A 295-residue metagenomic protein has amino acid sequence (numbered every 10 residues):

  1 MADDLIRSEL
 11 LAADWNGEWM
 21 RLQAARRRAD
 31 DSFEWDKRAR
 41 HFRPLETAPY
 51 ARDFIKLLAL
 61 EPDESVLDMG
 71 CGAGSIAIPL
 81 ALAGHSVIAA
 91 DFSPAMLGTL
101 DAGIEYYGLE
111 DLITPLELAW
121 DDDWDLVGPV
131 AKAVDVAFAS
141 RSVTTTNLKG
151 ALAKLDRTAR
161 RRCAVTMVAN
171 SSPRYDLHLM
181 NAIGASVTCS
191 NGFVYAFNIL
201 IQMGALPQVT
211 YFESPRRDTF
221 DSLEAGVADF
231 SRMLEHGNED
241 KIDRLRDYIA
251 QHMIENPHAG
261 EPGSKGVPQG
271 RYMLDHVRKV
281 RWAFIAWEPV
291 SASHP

Functional and structural regions predicted by a protein language model:
A2-E61: Conserved class I S-adenosyl-L-methionine
G70-G74: Class I SAM-dependent methyltransferase "Motif I" SAM/SAH-binding loop
L80-D123: Class I SAM-dependent methyltransferase SAM/SAH-binding core
V143-D156: A short, conserved alpha-helix within the catalytic core of class I
R160-N170: Conserved beta-strand signature within the Rossmann-like core of class I S-adenosyl-L-methionine
V168-V187: Short, glycine-/aromatic-enriched active-site segment of Class I SAM-dependent methyltransferases
T210-P295: Conserved Class I S-adenosyl-L-methionine
